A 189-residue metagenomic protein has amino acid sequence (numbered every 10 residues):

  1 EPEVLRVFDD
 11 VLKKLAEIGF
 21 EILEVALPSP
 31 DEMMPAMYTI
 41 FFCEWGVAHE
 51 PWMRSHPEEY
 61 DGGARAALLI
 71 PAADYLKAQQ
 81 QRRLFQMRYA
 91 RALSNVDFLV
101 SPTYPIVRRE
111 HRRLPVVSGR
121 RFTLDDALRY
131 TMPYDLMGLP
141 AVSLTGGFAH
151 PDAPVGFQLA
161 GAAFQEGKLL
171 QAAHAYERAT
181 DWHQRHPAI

Functional and structural regions predicted by a protein language model:
E1, M34, R109-R112, A153 (+1 more regions): Short glycine-/acidic-enriched loop or helix-start segments at secondary-structure transitions that form or flank
E1-M37, L69, R91: Gly/Ser-rich, acidic/histidine-flanked active-site/gating loops
L5, D9-E21, L76-K77, M87 (+1 more regions): Structural helix-boundary/capping segments
P35-M37, L76-K77, V107-L128: Short, surface-exposed loop/helix-turn segments at secondary-structure junctions that function as lids/hinges flanking
T39-A90, P102, P140-P154: Short helix-loop capping/hinge segments that flank enzyme active sites or metal/cofactor-binding pockets
T39-C43, V117-G119, A160-G161: Short, hinge-like loop/turn segments at secondary-structure boundaries
D97-L99: Short, Asp-centered acidic motifs that coordinate Mg2+ and/or phosphate in catalytic or ligand-binding sites
R121-T145: Small-aliphatic-rich amphipathic alpha-helix that forms the alpha element of a beta-alpha
